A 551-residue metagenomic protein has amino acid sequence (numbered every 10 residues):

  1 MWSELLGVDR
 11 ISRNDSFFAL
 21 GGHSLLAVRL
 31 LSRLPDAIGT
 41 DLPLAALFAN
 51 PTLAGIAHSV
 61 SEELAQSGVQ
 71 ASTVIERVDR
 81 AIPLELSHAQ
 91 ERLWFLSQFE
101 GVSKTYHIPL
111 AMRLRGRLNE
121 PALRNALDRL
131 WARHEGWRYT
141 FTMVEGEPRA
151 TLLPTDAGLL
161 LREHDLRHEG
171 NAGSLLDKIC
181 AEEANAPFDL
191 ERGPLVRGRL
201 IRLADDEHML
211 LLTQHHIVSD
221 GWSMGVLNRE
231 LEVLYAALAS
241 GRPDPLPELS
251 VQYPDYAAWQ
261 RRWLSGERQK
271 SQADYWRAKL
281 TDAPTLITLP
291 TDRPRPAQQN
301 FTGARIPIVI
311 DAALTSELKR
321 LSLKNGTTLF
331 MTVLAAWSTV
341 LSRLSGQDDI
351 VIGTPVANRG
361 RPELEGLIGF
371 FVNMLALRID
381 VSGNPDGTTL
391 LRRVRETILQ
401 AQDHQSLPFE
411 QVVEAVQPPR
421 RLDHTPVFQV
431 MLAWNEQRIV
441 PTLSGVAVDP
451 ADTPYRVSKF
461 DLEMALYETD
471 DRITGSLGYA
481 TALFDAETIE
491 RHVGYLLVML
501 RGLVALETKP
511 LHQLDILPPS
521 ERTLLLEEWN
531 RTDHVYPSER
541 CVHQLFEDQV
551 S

Functional and structural regions predicted by a protein language model:
M1-E100, P121, N125, S174 (+10 more regions): Regions immediately C-terminal to embedded phosphopantetheine-bearing carrier domains
E4, S32, D36, E91-G101 (+15 more regions): Adenylate-forming
A46, Y139-M143: Short beta-strand
H134: Binding-cleft/active-site segments that stabilize strongly anionic ligands or cofactors
P148-L153, L525-E527: Amphipathic coiled-coil signal-relay and dimerization helices
L152-L160: Structured interaction and signal-relay segments at domain junctions
L227: Interfaces and regulatory segments of ATP-dependent nucleotide/adenylate/phosphodiester-chemistry enzymes
